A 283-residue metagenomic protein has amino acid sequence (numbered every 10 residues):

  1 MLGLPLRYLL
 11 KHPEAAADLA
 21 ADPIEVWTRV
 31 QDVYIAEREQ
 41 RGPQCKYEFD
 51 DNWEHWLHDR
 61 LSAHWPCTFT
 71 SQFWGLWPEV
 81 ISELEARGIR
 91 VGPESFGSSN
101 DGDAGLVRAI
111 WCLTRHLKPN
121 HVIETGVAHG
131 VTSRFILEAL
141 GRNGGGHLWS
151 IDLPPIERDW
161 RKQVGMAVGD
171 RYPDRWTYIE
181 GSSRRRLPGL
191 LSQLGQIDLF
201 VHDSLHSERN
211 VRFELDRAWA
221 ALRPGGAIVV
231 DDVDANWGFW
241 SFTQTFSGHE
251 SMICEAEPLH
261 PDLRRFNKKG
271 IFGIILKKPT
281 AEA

Functional and structural regions predicted by a protein language model:
M1-W74: N-terminal auxiliary segments of SAM/dcSAM-dependent transferases
P5, F96-A283: S-adenosylmethionine/decaboxylated-SAM
H12, D22, T70, E83-A86 (+3 more regions): Polar helix-capping/helix-linker motif
V33, R60, E83, R87 (+2 more regions): Residues that form generic nucleotide/phosphate-binding pockets
W53, F73, W77, T243-F246 (+1 more regions): Prokaryotic Sec-type signal peptides and long signal-anchor helices with extended Leu/Ile/Val-rich h-regions
H64-D103, R115-H116: Class I SAM-dependent transferase core
